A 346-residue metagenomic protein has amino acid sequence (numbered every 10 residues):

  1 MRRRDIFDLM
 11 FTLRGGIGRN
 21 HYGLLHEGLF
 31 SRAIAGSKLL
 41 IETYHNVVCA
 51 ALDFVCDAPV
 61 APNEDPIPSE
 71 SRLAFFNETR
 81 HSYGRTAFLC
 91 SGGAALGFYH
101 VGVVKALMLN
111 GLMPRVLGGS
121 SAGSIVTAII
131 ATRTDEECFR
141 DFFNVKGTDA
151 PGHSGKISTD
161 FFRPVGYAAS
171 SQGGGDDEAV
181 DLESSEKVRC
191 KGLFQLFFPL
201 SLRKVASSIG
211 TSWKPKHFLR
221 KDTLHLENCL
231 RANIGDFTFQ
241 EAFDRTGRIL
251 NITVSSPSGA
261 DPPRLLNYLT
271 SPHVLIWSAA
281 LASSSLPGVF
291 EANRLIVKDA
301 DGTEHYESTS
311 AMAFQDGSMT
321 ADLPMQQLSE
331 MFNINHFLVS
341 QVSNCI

Functional and structural regions predicted by a protein language model:
M1-L117, A131-I346: Patatin-like phospholipase
G118-G119, G123: Gly/Ala-rich beta-loop-alpha elbow adjacent to hydrolase catalytic centers
I125-I130: Hydrolases whose catalytic domains are alpha/beta-hydrolase-1, hotdog thioesterase, or metallo-beta-lactamase-like
